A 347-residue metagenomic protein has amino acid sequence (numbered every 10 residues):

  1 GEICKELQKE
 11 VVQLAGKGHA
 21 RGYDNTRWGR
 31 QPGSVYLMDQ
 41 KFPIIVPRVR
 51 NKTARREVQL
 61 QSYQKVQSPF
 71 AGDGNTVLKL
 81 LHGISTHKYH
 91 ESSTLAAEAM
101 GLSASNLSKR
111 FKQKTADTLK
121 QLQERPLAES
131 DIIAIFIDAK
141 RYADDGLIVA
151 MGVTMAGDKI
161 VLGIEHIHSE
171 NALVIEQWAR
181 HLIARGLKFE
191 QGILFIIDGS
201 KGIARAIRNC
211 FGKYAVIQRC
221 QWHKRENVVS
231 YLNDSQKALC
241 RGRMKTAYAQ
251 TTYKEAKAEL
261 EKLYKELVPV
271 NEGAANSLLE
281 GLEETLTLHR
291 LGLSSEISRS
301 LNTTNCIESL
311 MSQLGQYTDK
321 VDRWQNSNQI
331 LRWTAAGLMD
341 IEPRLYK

Functional and structural regions predicted by a protein language model:
G1-Y23, R27: Subset of Sec-pathway N-terminal targeting signals
C4, Q8-V12, T246, Q250-K347: Acidic/histidine-rich catalytic cores and adjacent linkers of DNA breakage/strand-transfer/modification proteins
K5, H87, S105: Key DNA-contact positions within bacterial/archaeal DNA-binding proteins
L7, N51, T76, Y89 (+7 more regions): Short, conserved catalytic/metal-binding motifs centered on acidic residues
A20-Y23, R27-P69, A97-I196, K201 (+4 more regions): RNase H-like nuclease fold core
A71-G83: Short, amphipathic alpha-helical "recognition" segments used to contact nucleic acids or chromatin
K88-A99: DNA-recognition alpha helix
I164-H166, L194-K201, A206-K245: Conserved beta-strand -> loop -> alpha-helix junction used to position metal-binding or nucleic-acid-contacting
